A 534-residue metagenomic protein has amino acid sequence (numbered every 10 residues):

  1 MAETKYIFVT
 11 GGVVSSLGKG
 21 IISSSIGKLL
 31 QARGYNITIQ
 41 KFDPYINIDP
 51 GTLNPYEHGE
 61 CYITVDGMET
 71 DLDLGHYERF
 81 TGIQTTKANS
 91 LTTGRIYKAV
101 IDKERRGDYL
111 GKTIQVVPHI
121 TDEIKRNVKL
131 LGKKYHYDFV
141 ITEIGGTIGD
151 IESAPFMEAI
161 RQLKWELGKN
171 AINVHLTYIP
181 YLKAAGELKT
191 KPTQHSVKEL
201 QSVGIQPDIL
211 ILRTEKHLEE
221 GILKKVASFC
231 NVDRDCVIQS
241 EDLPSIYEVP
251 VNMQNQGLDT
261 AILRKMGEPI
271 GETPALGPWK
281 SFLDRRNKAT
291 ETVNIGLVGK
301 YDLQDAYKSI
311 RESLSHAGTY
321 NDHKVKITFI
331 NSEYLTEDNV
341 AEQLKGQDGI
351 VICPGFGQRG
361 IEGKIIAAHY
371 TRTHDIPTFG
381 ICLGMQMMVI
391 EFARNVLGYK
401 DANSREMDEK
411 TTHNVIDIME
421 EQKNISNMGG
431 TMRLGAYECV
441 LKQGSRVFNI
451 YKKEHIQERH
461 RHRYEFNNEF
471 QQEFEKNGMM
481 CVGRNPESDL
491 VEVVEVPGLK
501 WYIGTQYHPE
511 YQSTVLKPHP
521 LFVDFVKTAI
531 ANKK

Functional and structural regions predicted by a protein language model:
M1-H323, S332-G349, F356-G357, G363-Y370 (+3 more regions): Flexible phosphate-sensing "switch/lid" loops adjacent to ATP/NTP-binding sites across phosphate-transfer
E3, Q206, D233, E291 (+6 more regions): A generic structural signal for well-ordered coil/turn residues at beta-strand boundaries that shape enzyme active-site
F8, T38-K41, I141, H175 (+12 more regions): Structured core elements
L17-G20, S24-K28, A32, Q343-E438 (+2 more regions): Cysteine-nucleophile active-site neighborhood
E57-V65, L243-Y247, I352, T373-I381 (+3 more regions): Short beta-alpha connecting loops at secondary-structure transitions that line or flank enzyme active sites
L182-K189, Q386-N395, V496: Glycine-rich, charge-decorated loop segments at or immediately adjacent to ligand/cofactor-binding or catalytic sites
R285-A289, V340-E342, M407, M428-T431 (+2 more regions): Replace "in large, NTP-powered and nucleic-acid-processing enzymes" with "in large, NTP-powered factors and other
L434-E438, K442-K534: C-terminal and late-domain segments of enzyme folds
